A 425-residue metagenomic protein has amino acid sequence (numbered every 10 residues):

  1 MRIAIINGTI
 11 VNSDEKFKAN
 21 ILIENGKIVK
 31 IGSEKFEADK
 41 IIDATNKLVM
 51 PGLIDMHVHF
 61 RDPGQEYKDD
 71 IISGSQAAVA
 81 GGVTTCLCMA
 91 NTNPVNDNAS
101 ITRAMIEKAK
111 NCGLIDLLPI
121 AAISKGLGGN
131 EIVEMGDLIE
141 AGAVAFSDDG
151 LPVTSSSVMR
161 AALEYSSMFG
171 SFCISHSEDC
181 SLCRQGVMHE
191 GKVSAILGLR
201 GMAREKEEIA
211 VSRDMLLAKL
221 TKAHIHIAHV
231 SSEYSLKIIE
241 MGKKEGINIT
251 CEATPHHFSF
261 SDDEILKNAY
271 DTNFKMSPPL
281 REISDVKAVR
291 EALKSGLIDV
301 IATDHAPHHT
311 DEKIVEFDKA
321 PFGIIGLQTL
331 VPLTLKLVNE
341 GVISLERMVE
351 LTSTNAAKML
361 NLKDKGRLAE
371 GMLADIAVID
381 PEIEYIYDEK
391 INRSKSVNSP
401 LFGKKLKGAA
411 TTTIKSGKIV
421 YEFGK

Functional and structural regions predicted by a protein language model:
M1-G52: Histidine-rich, glycine-flanked metal-binding segment
G8, E316-K319, E370-K425: C-terminal cap of metal-dependent C-N hydrolases
G8, G26, N46, H57 (+14 more regions): Divalent metal-coordination and catalytic microenvironments
K47-C112: Metal-associated gating/positioning segment near the N- to mid-region
M56-D69, T92, L118-E131, L199-R204: Active-site mouth loops of central-metabolism enzymes
A99-D116, E164-S175: Alpha-helix-loop-beta-strand connector modules within alpha/beta enzyme cores
I132-I301: Histidine/acidic residue-rich metal-binding segments in metalloenzymes
I196-H224, N273, E291-S295, D299-I301 (+1 more regions): His/Asp/Glu-enriched, well-ordered alpha-helical/loop segment that forms or immediately abuts the divalent-metal
